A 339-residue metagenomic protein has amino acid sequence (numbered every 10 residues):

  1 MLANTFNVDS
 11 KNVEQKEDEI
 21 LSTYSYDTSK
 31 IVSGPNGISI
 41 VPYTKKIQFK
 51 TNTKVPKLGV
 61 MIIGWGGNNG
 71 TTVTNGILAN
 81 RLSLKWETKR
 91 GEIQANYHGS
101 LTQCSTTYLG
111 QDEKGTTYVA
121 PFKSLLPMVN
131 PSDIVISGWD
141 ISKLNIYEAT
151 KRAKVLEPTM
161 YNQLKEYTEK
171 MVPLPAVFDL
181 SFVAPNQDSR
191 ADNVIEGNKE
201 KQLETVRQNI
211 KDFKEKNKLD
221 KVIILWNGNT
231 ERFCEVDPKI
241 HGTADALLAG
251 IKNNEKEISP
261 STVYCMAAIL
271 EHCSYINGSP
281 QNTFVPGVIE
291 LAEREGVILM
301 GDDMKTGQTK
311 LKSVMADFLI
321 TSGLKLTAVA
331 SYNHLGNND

Functional and structural regions predicted by a protein language model:
M1-R294, I298, Q308-D317, T321: Metallocofactor- and cofactor-centric catalytic cores in central/energy metabolism, strongly enriched
M300-D339: Conserved anion/nucleotide-ligand pocket segment
